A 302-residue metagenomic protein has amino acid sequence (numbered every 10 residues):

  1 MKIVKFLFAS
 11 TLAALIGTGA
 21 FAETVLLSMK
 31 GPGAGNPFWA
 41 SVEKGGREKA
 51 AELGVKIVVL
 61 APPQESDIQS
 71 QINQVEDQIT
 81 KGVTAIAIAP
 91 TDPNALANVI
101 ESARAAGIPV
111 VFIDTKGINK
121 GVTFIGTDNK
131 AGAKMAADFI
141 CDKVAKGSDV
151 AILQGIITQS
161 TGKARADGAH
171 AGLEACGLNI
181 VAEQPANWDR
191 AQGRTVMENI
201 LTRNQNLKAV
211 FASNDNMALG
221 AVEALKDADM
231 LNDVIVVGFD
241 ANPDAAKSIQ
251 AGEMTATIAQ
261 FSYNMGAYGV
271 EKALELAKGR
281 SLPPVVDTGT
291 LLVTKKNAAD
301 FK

Functional and structural regions predicted by a protein language model:
K2-F8, A20-K302: A residue-level marker of the well-folded mature domains of exported/periplasmic proteins
T11-A14: Repetitive helical segments and hydrophobic/amphipathic motifs
